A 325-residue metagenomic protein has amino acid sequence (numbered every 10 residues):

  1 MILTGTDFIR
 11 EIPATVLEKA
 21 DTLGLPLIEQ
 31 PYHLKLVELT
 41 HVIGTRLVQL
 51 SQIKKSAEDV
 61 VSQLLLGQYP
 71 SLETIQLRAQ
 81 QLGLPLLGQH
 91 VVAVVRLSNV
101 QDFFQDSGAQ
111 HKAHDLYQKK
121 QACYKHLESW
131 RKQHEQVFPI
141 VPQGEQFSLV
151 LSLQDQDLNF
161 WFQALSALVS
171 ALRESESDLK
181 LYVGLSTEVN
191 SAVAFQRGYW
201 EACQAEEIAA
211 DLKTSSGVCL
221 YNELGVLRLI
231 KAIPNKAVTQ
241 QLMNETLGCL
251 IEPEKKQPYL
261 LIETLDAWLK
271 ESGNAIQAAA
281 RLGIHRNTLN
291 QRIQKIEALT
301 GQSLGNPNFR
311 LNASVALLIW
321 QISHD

Functional and structural regions predicted by a protein language model:
M1-P31: Extracellular/luminal Protease-associated
I2-L3, I43, L47, V315 (+1 more regions): Conserved short hydrophobic patches within well-ordered secondary structure
T6, Y32-H33, V92, R310: Residue-level "edge-of-site" marker
T6-D7, H33, D155, V189: Short, surface-exposed acidic/glycine-rich loop or hinge patches that mediate macromolecular interfaces
K19-L64: Long, charge-dense
L64, Y69-D325: Cytosolic nucleotide-utilizing catalytic cores of signal-transduction proteins
